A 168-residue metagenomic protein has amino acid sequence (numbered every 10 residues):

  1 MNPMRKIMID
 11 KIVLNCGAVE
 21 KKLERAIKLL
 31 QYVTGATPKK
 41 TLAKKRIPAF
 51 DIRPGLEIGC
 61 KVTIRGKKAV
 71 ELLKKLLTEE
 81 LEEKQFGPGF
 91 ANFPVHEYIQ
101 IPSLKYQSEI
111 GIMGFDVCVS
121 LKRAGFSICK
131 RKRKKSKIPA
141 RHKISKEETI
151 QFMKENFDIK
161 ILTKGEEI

Functional and structural regions predicted by a protein language model:
M1-I168: Ribosome-associated RNA-binding proteins
